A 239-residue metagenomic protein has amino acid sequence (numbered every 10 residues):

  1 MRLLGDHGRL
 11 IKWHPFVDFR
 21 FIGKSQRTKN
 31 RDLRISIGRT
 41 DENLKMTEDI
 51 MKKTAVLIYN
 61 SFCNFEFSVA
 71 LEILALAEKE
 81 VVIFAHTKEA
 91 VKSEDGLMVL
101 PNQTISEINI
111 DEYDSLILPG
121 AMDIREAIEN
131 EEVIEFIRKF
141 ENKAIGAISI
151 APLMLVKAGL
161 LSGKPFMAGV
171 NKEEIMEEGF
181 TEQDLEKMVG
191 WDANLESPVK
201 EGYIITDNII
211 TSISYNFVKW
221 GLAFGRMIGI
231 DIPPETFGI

Functional and structural regions predicted by a protein language model:
R2-I11: Extreme N-terminal basic, low-complexity initiation segments that serve as generic localization/processing leaders
W13-H14, R27: Cationic, low-complexity basic patches in intrinsically disordered or flexible, solvent-exposed regions
G23, K29, I35-I37, D41-E42: N-terminal amphipathic/hydrophobic targeting modules at extreme N-termini, encompassing cleavable Sec/SRP-type signal
K53-L57, S61-F62, L76-A85, N102-T104 (+2 more regions): Active-site-adjacent pocket-lining segments in enzyme domains
V69-A70, F136: Hydrophobic residues within alpha-helices that form the first helical element adjacent to the glycine-rich loop
F84-N102: N-terminal beta-loop-helix "entrance" segment that forms/cooperates in small-molecule cofactor or anionic ligand
